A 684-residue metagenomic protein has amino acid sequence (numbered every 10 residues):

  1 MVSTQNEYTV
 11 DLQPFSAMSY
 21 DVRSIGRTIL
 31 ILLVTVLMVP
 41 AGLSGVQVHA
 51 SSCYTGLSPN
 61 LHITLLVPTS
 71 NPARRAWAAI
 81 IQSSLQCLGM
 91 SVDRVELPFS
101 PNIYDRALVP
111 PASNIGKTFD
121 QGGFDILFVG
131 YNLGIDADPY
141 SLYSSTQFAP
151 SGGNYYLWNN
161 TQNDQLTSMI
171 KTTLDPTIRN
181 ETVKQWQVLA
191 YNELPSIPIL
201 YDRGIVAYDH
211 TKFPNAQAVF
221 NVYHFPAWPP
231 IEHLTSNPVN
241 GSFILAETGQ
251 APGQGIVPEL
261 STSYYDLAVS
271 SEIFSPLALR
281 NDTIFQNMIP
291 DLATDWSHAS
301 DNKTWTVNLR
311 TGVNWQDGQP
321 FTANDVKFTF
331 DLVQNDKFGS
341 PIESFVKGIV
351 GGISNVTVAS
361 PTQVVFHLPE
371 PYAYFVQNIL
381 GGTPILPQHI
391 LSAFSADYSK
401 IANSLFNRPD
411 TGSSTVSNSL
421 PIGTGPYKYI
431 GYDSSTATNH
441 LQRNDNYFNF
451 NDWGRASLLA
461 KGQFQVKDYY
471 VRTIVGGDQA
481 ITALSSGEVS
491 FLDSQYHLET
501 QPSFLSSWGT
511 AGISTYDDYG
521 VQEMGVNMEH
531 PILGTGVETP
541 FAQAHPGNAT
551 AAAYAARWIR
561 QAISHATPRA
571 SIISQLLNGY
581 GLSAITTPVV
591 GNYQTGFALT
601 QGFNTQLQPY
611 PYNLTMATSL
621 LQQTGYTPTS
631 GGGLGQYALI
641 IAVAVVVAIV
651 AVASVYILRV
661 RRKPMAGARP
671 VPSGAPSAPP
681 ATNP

Functional and structural regions predicted by a protein language model:
M1-S52, H530, I563, G631-P684: Secretory targeting signatures
F15, S344-L405, P426, D433: Surface-exposed binding/hinge segments that line and control ligand-binding clefts or catalytic entry sites
I31, M38, C53, T69 (+9 more regions): Detector for C-terminal structural segments
C53-T55, S70, P230-I231, T294 (+5 more regions): Aromatic-rich, solvent-exposed beta-strand/loop patch
C87-Q147, L245, G318, L484-S485 (+2 more regions): Periplasmic binding protein-like
G130, V333, G339-S340, V356-V358 (+4 more regions): Extracellular/periplasmic solute-recognition and catalytic clefts
A246-S300, D331, I422: N-terminal lobe/hinge region of extracytoplasmic solute-binding protein
T294-S340, A359, V365, A480-A483 (+2 more regions): Aromatic- and charge-enriched surface segment that lines or borders ligand/interaction sites
